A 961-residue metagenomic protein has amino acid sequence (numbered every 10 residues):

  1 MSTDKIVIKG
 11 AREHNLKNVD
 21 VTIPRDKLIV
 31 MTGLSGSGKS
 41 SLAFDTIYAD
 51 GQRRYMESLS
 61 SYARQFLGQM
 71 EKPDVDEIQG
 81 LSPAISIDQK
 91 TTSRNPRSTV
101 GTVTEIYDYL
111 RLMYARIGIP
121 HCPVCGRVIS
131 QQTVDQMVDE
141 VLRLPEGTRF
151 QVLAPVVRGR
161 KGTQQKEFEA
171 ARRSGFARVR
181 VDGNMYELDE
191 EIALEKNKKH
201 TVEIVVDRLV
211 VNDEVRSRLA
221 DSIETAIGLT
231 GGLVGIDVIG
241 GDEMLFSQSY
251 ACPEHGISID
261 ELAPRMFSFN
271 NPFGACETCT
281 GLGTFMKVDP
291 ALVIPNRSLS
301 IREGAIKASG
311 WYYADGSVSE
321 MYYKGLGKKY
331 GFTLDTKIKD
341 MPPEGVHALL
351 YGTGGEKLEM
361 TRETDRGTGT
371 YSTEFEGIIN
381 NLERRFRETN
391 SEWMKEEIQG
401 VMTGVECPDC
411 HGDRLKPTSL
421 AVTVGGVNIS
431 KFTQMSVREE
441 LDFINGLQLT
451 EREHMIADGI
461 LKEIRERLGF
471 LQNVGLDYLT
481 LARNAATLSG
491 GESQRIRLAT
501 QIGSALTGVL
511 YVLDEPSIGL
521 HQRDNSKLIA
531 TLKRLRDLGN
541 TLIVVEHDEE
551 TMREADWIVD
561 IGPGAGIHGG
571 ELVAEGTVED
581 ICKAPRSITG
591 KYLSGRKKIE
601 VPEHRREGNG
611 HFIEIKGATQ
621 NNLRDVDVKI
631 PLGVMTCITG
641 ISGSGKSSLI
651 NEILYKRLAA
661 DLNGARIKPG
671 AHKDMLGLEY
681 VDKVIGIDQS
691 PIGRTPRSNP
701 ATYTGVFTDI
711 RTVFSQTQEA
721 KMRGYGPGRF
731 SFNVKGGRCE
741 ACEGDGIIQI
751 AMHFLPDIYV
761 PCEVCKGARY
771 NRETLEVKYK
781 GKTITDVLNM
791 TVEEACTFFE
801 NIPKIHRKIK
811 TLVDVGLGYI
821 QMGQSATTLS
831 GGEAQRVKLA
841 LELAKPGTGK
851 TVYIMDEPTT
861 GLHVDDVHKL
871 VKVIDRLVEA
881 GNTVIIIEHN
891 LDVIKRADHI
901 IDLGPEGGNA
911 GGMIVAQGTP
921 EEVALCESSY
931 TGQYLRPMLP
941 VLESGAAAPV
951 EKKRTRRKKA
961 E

Functional and structural regions predicted by a protein language model:
M1-E961: Conserved phosphate-binding elements of NTP-dependent enzyme cores
